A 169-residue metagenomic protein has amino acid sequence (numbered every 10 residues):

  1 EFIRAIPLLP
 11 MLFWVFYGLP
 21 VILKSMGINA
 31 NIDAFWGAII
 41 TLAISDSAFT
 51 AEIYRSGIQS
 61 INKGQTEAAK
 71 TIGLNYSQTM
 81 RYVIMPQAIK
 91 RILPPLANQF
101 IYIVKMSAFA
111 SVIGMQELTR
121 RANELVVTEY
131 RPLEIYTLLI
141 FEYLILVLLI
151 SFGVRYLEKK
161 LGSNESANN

Functional and structural regions predicted by a protein language model:
E1-N169: Transmembrane alpha-helices and adjacent helix-loop boundaries
